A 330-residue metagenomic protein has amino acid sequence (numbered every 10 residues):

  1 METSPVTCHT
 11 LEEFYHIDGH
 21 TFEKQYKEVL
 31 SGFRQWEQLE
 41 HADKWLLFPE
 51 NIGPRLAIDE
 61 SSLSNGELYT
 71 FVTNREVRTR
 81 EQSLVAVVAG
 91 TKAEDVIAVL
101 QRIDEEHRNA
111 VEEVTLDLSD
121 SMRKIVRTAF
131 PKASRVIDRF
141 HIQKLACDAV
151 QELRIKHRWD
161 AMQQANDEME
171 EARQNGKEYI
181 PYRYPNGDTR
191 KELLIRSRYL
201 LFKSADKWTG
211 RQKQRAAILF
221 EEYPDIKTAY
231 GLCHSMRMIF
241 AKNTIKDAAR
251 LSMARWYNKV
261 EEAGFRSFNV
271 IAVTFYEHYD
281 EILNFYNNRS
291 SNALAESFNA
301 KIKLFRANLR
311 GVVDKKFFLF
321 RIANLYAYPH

Functional and structural regions predicted by a protein language model:
M1-V6, A241: Short, amphipathic alpha-helical "recognition" segments used to contact nucleic acids or chromatin
T10-K27: Short, basic interhelical loop/turn and adjoining N-cap of the next helix at nucleic-acid- or acidic-partner-contacting
E23-E113, D120-I125: RNase H-like nuclease fold core
S31, N65-G66, R75-E81, I97-A98 (+3 more regions): Acidic/histidine-rich catalytic cores and adjacent linkers of DNA breakage/strand-transfer/modification proteins
A57, T115, R135-D138: A structural signal for short, well-ordered beta-strand segments and their strand-loop junctions that often border
E60, R139-I142, S297: Conformational gate/switch positions in structured elements
K132-D148: Inter-helix linker motif
C147-W159: Short, surface-exposed amphipathic charged segments that create phosphate/polyanion-binding patches used for binding
